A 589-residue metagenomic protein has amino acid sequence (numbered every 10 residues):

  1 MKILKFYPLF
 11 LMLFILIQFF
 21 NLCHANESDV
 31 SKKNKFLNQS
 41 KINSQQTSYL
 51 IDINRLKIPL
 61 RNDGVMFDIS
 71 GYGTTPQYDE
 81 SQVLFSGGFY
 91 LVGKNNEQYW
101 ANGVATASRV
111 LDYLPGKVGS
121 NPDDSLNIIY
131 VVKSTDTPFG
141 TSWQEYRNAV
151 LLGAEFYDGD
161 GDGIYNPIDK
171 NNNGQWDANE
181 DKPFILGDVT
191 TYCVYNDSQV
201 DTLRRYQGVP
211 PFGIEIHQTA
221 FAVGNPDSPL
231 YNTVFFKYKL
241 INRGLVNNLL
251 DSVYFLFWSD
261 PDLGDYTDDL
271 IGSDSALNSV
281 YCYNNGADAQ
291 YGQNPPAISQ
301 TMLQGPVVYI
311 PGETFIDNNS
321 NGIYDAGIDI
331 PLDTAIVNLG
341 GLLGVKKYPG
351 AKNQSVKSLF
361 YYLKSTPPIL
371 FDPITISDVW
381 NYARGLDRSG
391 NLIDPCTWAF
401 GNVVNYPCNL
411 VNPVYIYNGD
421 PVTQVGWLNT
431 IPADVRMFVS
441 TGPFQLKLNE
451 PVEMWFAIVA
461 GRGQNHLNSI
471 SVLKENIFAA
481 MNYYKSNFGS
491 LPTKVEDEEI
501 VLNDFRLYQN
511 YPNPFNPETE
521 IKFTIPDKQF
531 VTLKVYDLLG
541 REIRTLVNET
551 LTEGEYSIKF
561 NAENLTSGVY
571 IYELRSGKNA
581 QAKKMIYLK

Functional and structural regions predicted by a protein language model:
M1-D29, T493-V495, F523-T524, F560 (+1 more regions): Bacterial Sec-dependent N-terminal signal peptides
A25-L491: A long-range scaffold signal marking pre-active-site subdomains of enzyme folds
R243-V246, R462, Y511, F515 (+2 more regions): Short, acidic/polar linear motifs in exposed loop/turn regions
P451, K528, E553-E555, L565-V569: Extracellular Ig-like/FN3 beta-sandwich strand-entry sites
P492-Y511, F515-V535, T545, S557-A562 (+1 more regions): Glycine-centered coil/turn sites that cap beta-strands in beta-rich domains
I543-L551: Solvent-exposed serine/threonine-rich low-complexity stretches and specific carbohydrate-binding patches
K559, E563, S567-K589: C-terminal tail/sorting-segment detector
